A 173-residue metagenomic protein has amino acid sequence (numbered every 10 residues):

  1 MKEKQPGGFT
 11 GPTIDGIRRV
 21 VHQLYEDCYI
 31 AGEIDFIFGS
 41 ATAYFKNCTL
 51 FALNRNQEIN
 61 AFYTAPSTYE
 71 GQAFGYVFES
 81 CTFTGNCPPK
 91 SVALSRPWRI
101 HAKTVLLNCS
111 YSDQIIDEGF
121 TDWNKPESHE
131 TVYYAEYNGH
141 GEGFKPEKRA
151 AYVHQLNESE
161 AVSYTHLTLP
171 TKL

Functional and structural regions predicted by a protein language model:
M1-L167: Sequence-level preference for short, compositionally simple segments enriched in small aliphatic or small polar residues
H166, K172-L173: Single conserved hydrophobic/aromatic residue that forms the stacking wall/gate of nucleotide- or nucleobase-binding
